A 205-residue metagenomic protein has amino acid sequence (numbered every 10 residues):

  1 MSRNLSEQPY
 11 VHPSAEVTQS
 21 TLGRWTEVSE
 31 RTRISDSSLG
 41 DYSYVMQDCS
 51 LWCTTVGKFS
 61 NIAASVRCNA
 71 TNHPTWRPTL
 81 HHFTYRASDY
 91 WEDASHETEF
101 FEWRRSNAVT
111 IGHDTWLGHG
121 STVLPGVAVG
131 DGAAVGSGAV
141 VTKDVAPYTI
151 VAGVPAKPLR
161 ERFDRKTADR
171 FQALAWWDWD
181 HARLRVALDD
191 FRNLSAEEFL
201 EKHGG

Functional and structural regions predicted by a protein language model:
L5-L22, E27-P125, V154: Flexible, glycine/small-residue-enriched loop-and-beta-strand segment within the central core of proteins
N72-P74, V145, E161-F163: Conserved catalytic-core motifs of eukaryotic protein kinase domains, centered on the activation segment
G130, A134-G136, V140: A generic "structured core" feature
P147, A152-P155: Acidic, glycine-centered active-site loop in nucleotide-sugar glycosyltransferases
V154-F163, T167-A168: Short, charge-rich, low-complexity interaction segments located in flexible loops at or near secondary-structure
L174-A182: C-terminal boundary and immediately downstream tail of ABC-type ATPase nucleotide-binding domains
R183-H203: ABC ATPase nucleotide-binding domains
